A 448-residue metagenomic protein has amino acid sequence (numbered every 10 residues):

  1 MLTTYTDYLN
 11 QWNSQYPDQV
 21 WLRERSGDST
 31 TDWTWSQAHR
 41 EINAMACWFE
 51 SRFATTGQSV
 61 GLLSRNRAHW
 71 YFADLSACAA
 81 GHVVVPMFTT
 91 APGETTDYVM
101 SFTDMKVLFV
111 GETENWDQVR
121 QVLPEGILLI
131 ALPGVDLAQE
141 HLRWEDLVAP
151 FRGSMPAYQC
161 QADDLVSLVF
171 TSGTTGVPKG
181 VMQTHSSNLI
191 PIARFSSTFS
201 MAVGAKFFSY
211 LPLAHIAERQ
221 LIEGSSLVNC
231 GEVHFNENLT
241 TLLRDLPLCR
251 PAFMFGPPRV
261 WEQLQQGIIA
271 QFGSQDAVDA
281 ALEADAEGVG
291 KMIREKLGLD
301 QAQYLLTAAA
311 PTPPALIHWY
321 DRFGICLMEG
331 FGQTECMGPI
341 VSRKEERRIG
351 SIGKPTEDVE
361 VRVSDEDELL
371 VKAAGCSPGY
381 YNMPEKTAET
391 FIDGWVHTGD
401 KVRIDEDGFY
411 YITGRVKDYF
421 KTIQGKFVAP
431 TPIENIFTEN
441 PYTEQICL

Functional and structural regions predicted by a protein language model:
N10, R52, A79-D146, E444: Structural core segment of the AMP-binding/adenylate-forming
P17-V20, A131, F151-F170, V177 (+1 more regions): Conserved pre-ATP/AMP-binding loop-to-beta segment of ANL
W21-L75, P92-D97, R143-D146, H185-S186: Conserved AMP-binding/adenylate-forming core of the ANL superfamily
D32-S36, V166-I192: Conserved AMP-binding A3 loop
E114-A162, I268-K296: ANL superfamily adenylate-forming
L189-S209, L213-M292, G298-Q301: Conserved AMP-binding/adenylation subdomain of ANL enzymes
A252-G256, Q266-R347, E360, E444: Gly/Ser/Thr-rich phosphate-binding loop
P355-T422, F427, E439: Conserved ATP-binding/catalytic segment of the ANL
